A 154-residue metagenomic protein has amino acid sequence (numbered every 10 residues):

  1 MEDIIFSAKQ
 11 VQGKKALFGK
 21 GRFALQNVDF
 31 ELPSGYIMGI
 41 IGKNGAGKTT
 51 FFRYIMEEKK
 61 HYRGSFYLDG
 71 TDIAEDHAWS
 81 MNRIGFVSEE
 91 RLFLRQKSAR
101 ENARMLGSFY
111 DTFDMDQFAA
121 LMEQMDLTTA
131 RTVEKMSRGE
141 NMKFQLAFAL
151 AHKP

Functional and structural regions predicted by a protein language model:
M1-N27, H77: A short, flexible loop at the N-terminus of ABC-type nucleotide-binding domains that lies
G39, N82-E89: ABC nucleotide-binding domain signature
I41-K43: The feature captures the beta-strand-to-loop junction immediately N-terminal to the Walker
M56: Helix-to-loop junction immediately C-terminal to a conserved catalytic motif
G64-E75, W79-S80: Conserved ABC transporter NBD signature motif
S88-Q145: ABC-family P-loop ATPase nucleotide-binding domains
